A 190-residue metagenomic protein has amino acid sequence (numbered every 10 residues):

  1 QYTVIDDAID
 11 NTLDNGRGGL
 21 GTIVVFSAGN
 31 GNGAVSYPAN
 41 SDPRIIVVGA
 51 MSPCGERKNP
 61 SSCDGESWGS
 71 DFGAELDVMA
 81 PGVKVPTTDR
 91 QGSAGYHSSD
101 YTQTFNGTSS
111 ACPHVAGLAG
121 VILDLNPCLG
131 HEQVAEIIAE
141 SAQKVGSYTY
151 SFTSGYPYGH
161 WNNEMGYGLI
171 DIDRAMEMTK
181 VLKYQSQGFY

Functional and structural regions predicted by a protein language model:
Q1-R44, G92-P113, L125-C128, E140 (+2 more regions): Substrate-binding/access-modulating region of protease and related hydrolase catalytic domains
D6-D10, I45, E66, C112-A119 (+3 more regions): Extracytoplasmic/secreted envelope proteins and their assembly/folding machinery, especially bacterial periplasmic
T12, G69, V78, I138 (+1 more regions): A generic structural signal for nonpolar/aromatic side chains embedded in well-ordered alpha-helices
G21-T22, Y37, R44-V47, D124-Y190: C-terminal subdomain of the subtilisin-like protease fold in secreted/lumenal serine endopeptidases
T22-S27, I46-G49, D77-A80, P86-T87 (+3 more regions): Structural recognition of the beta-strand scaffold that forms the well-ordered cores of secreted hydrolase catalytic
A28, D42, G49-S52, G73 (+5 more regions): Hydrophobic aliphatic residues
G31-N32, S52-G55, V83-K84, L123-C128 (+1 more regions): Acidic glycine-/aspartate-rich tracts in secreted/extracellular proteins
P53-S110, G146: Catalytic-core environment of secreted peptidases
